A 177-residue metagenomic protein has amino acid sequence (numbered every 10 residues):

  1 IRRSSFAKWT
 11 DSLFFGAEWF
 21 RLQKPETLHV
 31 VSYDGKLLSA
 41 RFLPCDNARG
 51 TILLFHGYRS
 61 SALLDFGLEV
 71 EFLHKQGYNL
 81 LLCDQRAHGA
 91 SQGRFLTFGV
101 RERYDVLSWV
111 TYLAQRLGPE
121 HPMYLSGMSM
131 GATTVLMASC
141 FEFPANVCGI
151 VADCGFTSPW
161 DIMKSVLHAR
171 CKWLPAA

Functional and structural regions predicted by a protein language model:
I1-V31, R41: An N-terminal hydrophobic leader/cap segment in hydrolases
R49-G57: Short beta-strand element of the alpha/beta-hydrolase
Y58-F72, Q85: The serine-hydrolase catalytic nucleophile loop
F72-Q92: Conserved alpha/beta-hydrolase
L96-L117: Alpha/beta-hydrolase active-site loop
L117-S129: Alpha/beta-hydrolase fold nucleophile elbow
G127-M137: Glycine-rich nucleophile elbow surrounding the catalytic serine of serine-hydrolase chemistry
M137-A177: Hydrolase active-site cap/lid region
